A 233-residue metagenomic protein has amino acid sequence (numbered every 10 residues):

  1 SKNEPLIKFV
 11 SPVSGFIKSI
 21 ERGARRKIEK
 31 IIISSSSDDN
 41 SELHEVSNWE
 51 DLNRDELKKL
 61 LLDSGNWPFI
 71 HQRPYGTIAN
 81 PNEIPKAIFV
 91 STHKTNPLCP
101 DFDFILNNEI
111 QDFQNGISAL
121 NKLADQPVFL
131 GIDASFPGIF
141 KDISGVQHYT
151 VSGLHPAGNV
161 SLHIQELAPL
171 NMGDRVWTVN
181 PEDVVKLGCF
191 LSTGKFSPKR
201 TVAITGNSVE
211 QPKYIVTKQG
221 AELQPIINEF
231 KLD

Functional and structural regions predicted by a protein language model:
S1-K2, L223: Generic structural signal for buried aliphatic residues
K2-E4, F9-S19: Generic structural motif
I7, E21-P225, E229-D233: Buried, small/hydrophobic-residue-enriched core segments of structured protein domains
